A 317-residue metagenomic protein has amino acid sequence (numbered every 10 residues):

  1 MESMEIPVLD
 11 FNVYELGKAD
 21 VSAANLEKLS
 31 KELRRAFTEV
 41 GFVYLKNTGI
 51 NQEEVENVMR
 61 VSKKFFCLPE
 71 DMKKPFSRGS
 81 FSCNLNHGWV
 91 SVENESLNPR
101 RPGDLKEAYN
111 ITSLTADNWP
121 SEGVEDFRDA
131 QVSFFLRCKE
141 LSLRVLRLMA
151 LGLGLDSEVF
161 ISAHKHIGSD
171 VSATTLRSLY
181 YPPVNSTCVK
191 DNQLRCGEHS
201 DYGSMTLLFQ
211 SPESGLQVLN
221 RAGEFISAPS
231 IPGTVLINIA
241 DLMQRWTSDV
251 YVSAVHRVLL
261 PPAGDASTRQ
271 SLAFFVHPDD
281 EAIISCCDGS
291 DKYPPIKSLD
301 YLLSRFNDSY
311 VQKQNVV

Functional and structural regions predicted by a protein language model:
M1-V317: Peripheral, non-catalytic segments flanking oxidoreductase cores
